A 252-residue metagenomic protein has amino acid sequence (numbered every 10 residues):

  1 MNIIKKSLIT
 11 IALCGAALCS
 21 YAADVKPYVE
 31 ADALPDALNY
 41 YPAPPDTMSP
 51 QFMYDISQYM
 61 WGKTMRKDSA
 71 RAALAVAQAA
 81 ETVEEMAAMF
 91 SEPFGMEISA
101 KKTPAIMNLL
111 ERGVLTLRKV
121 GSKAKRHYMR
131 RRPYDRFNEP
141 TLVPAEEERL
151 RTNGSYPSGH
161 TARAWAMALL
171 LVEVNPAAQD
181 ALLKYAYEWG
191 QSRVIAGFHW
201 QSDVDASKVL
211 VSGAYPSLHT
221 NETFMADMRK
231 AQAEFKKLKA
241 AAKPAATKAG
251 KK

Functional and structural regions predicted by a protein language model:
N2-L8: Bacterial N-terminal signal peptides that target proteins for export
A12-S20: Hydrophobic h-region of N-terminal signal peptides that target proteins for export in Gram-negative bacteria
L18-C19, E173, P216: Residues in and immediately flanking transmembrane alpha helices
D24-A196, T220, D227, K251: Hydrophobic alpha-helical bundle signature of multipass membrane enzymes
M129-D135, R163-A164, V204-S212, Q232-F235: Short alpha-helical linear motifs
R151-G154, I195, H199, L210 (+2 more regions): Short alpha-helix boundary/capping motifs
E188-H219: Interfacial helix-loop-helix junctions of multi-pass membrane proteins
N221-K252: Acidic, carboxylate-rich catalytic segments that either coordinate divalent cations
